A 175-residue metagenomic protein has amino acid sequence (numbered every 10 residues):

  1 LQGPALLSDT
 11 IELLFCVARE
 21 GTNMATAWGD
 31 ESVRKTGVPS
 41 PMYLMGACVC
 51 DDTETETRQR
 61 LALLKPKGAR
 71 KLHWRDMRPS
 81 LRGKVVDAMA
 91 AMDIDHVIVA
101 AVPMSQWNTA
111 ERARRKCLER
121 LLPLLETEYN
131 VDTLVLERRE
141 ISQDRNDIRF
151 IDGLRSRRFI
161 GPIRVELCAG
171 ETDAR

Functional and structural regions predicted by a protein language model:
L1-R175: Phosphate-ester processing/binding pockets and catalytic centers
